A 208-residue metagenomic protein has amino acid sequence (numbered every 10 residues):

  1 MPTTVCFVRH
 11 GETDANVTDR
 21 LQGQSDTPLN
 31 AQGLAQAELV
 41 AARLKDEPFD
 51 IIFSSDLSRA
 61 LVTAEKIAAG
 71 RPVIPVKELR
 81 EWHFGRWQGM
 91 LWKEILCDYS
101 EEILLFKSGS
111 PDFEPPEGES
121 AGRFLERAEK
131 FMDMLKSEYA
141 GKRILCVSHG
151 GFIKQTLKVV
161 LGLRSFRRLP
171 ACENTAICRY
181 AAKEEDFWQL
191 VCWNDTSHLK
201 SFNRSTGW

Functional and structural regions predicted by a protein language model:
V5, K142-S148: Generic beta-sheet signal
V5-T63, I67, P115-E129: Loop-to-helix element that buttresses phosphate recognition and phosphoryl-transfer chemistry
T13, F152-I153: Short active-site segment of divalent metal-dependent hydrolases/proteases that encodes the spacing between
V17-R20, E101-P115: Short, basic/glycine-rich phosphate-binding loops at helix/coil junctions that contact nucleotide phosphates
E38-I103, F166: Phosphate-coordination/substrate-recognition cap region in phosphate-metabolizing enzymes
K45-P48, L135-K142: Glycine-rich phosphate-binding loop signature in dinucleotide/nucleotide-binding domains
L163-Q189: Domain-level recognition of soluble alpha/beta enzyme cores, biased toward histidine phosphatases/phosphomutases
V191-W208: Acidic, His/Gly-rich catalytic cores of divalent-metal-dependent hydrolytic chemistry
